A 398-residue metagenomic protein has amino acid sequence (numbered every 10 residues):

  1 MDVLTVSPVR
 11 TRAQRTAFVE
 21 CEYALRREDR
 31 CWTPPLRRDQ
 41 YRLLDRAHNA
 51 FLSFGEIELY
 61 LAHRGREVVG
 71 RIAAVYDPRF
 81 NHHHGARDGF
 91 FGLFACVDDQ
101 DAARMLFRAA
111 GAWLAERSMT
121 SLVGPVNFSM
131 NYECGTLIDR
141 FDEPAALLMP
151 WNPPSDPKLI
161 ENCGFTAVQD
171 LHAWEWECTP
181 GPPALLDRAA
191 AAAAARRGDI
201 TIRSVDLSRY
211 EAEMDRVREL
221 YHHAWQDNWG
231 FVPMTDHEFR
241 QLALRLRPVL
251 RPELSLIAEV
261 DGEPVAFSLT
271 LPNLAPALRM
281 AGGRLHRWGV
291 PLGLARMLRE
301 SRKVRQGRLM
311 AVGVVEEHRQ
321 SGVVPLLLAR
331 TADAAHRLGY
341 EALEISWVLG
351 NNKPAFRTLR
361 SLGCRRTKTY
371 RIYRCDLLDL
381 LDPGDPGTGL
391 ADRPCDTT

Functional and structural regions predicted by a protein language model:
L4, P150-G230: Acyltransferase donor/substrate-recognition loop-hinge adjacent to the catalytic core
L4-S53: Hydrophobic alpha-helical membrane-insertion signals
R26-R46, Q226-L242, P272, G282-G283: Conserved GNAT-fold acetyl-CoA-binding loop/helix
L36-M149, V249, E259-A277, L298-V304 (+2 more regions): Conserved donor-binding loop and adjoining core beta-sheet/short helix segment in diverse acyl/aminoacyl transferases
H82-G164, Q169, L285-S361: Acyl-donor binding region in acyl/amide transferases
W174-A190, R371-T398: C-terminal "cap" of GNAT-fold acetyltransferases
R218-P272: Phosphate-binding active sites in nucleotide-utilizing proteins
P233, E259-V260, S268-L274, A311-E316 (+4 more regions): Active-site proximal loops enriched in glycine and acidic residues that flank catalytic Cys/His/Asp and coordinate
